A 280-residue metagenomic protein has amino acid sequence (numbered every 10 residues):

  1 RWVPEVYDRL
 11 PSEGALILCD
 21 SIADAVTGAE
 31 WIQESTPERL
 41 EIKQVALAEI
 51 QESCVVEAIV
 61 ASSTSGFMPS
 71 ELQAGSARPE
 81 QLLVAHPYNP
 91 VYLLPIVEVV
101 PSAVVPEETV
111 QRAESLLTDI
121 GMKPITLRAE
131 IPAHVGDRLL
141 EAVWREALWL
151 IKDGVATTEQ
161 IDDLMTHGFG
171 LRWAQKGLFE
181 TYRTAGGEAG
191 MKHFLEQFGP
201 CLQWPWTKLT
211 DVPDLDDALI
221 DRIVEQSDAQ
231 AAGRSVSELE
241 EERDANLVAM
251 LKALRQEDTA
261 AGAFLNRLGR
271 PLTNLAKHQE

Functional and structural regions predicted by a protein language model:
W2-I59, F67: Rossmann-like NAD(P)-binding element
P11, S76, M165-G168: A general structural motif at alpha-helix termini
D24-T27, E41, V45-E52, A74 (+2 more regions): Replace "anionic and nucleotidyl ligands
I50, E130, W149, D163 (+1 more regions): Short, flexible helix-loop junctions that flank or precede catalytic/ligand sites
I59-A129, A133-D137: Rossmann-fold dinucleotide-binding core
T118, W144, L148-T157: C-terminal regulatory/interaction module of P-loop NTP-utilizing enzymes
M122, T126, D153-E280: NAD(P)-dependent Rossmann-like dehydrogenase/reductase catalytic/cofactor-binding core
R138-V143: Short acidic alpha-helix initiation/capping motifs at coil-to-helix transition points, especially at protein N-termini
